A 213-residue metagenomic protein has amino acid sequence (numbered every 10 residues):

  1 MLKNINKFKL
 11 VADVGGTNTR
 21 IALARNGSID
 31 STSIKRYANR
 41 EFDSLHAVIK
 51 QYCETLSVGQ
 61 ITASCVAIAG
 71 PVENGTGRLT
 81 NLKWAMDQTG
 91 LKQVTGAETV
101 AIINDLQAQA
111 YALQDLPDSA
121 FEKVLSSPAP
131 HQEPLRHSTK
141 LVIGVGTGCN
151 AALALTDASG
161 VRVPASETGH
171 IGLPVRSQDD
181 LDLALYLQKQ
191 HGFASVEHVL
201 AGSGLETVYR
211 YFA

Functional and structural regions predicted by a protein language model:
L2-Q51, A165-G169: Short glycine-rich, Thr/Ser-proximal phosphate-binding strand/loop in the N-terminal lobe of ATP-dependent enzymes
N6-K7, G96-E98, R136-K140: Short coil/turn connectors at secondary-structure junctions
I21, L91, L205: Residue-level signal for inorganic ion chemistry
N26-S28, N81-A85, L116-V124, T156-V163: A glycine- and small-aliphatic-rich helix-loop capping segment at beta-alpha/alpha-beta transitions that lines
L56-Q60, P134-H137: Glycine-rich phosphate-binding loop signature in dinucleotide/nucleotide-binding domains
V58-A120, V142: Short beta-strand-loop/turn "lid" adjacent to the catalytic site in phosphate-handling enzymes
W84-Q88, F121-R136: Short acidic (Asp/Glu) patches
A129-L141, C149-A213: Glycine/GP-enriched mid-protein hinge/lid loop-to-helix segment characteristic of carbohydrate kinases
